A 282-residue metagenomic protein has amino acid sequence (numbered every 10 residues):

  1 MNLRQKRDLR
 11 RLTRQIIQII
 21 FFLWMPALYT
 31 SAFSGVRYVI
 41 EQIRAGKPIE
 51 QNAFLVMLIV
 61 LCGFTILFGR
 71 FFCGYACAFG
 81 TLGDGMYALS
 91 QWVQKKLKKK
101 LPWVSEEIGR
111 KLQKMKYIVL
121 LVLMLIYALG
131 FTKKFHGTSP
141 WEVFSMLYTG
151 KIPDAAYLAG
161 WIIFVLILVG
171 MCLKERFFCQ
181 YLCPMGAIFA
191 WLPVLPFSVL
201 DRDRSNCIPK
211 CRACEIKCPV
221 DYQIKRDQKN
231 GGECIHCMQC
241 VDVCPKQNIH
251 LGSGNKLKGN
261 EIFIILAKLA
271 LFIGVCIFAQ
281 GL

Functional and structural regions predicted by a protein language model:
M1-I216, I224, G232, D242 (+1 more regions): Non-ligating segments of multi-cofactor redox enzymes
P219: Donor-sugar nucleotide-binding helix/loop cap in glycosyltransferases
I235: Conserved, short, structured surface segments that act as functional micro-motifs
